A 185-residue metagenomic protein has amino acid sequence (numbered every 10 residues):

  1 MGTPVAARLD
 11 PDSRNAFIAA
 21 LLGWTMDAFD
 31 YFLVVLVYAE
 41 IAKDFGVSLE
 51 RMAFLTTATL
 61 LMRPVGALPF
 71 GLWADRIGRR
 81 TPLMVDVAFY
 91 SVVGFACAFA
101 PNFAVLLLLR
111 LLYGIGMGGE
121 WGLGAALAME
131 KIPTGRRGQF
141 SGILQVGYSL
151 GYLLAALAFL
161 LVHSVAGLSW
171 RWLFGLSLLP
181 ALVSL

Functional and structural regions predicted by a protein language model:
M1-L185: Transmembrane-helix signature of 12-pass secondary carriers
